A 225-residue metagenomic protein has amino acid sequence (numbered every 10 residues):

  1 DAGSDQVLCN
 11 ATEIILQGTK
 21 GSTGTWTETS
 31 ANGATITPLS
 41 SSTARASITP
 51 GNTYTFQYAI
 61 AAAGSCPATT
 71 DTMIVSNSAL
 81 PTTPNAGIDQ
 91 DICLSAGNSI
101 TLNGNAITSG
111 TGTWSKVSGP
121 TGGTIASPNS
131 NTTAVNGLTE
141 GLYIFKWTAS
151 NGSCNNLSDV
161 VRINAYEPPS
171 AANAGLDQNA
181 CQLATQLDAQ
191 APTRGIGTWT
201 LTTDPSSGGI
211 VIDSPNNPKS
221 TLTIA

Functional and structural regions predicted by a protein language model:
D1-D5, L80-D89, P168-L176: Proline-enriched interdomain boundary motifs that mark the N-terminal boundary and often initiate the first structured
A11-K20, A96-T108, L183-T193, K219: A short beta-strand segment in extracellular, disulfide-stabilized domains
K20-E28, Y54, I107-K116, Y143 (+1 more regions): Solvent-exposed loop segments of extracellular immunoglobulin-like
T27-S47, S115-N136, T200-L222: Surface-exposed, flexible coil segments in extracellular/virion-facing regions
A61-C66, S150-C154: Short, solvent-exposed loop/turn segments at the edges of extracellular beta-sandwich modules
P67-M73, N155-V161: Extracellular and select intracellular beta-sandwich modules with Ser/Thr-enriched, small-residue motifs on
M73-A79, I163-E167: Interdomain boundary/hinge segments at the C-termini of tandem beta-sandwich modules
